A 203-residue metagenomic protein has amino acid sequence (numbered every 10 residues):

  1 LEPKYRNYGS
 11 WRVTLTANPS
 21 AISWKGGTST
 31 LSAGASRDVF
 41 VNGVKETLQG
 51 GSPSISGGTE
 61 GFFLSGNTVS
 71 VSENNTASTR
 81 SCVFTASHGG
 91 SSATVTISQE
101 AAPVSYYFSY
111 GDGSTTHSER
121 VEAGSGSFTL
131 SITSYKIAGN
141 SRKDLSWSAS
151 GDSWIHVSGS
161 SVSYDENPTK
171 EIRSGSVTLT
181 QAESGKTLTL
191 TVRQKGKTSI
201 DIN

Functional and structural regions predicted by a protein language model:
L1, S78-G90, I172-E183, L190: A short beta-strand micro-motif common to beta-rich folds, especially ectodomain repeats
L1-G9, V95-A101, L190-G196: Interdomain boundary/hinge segments at the C-termini of tandem beta-sandwich modules
W11, S29, A93-V95, H117 (+2 more regions): Short beta-strand segments
W11-A17, F63, V104-S114, I200-I202: Proline-enriched interdomain boundary motifs that mark the N-terminal boundary and often initiate the first structured
R12-T14, A33, D38-T68, I132-S161 (+1 more regions): Surface-exposed binding patches on compact interaction domains or structured appendages
S20-G27, S118-S125: Short, solvent-exposed loop/linker segments at the N-terminal edge of repeated beta-sheet extracellular domains
V39-V41, F63, T76-T79, S91-V95 (+5 more regions): Short loop/beta submotifs within extracellular cysteine-rich repeat domains
G66-S81, S160-S176: Extracellular/luminal low-complexity segments enriched in Ser/Thr/Pro
